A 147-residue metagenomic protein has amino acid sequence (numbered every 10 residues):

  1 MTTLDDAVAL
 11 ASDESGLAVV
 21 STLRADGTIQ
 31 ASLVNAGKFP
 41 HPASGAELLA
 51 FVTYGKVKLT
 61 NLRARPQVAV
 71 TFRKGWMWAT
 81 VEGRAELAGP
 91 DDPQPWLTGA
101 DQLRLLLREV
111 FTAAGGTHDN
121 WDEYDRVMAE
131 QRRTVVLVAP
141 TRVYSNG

Functional and structural regions predicted by a protein language model:
M1-V19: Short, basic/aromatic recognition patches
T3-L4, G55, N120: Amphipathic coiled-coil/heptad-repeat helices and related helical stalk/stem segments that mediate oligomerization
L10, D26, R73-G75, M128: Generic marker of residues within folded, mature protein domains
S15-Y54, V68-F72, T80-R84: Short beta-strand segments
M77-G147: Charged, gly/pro-rich active-site loop segments
